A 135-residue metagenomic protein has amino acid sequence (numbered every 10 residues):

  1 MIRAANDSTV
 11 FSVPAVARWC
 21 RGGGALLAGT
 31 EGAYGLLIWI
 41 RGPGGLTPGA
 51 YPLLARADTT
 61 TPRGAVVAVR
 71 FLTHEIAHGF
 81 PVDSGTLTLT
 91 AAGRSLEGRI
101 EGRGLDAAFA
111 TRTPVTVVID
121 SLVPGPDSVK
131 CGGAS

Functional and structural regions predicted by a protein language model:
M1-S12: Charge-rich, low-complexity N-terminal segments
I2, I38-I40, I76, I100 (+1 more regions): Weak global preference for isoleucine
D7-S8, T59, S84, A107 (+2 more regions): Short linear motifs in intrinsically disordered/low-complexity regions
V10-A92: Surface-exposed helix/loop patches within compact recognition domains
G29, G85, G98, G102-G104: Small side chains
L87-E97, P124-P126: A short, structured loop/turn motif at beta-sheet edges
R99-S135: Edge beta-strand at a domain terminus
